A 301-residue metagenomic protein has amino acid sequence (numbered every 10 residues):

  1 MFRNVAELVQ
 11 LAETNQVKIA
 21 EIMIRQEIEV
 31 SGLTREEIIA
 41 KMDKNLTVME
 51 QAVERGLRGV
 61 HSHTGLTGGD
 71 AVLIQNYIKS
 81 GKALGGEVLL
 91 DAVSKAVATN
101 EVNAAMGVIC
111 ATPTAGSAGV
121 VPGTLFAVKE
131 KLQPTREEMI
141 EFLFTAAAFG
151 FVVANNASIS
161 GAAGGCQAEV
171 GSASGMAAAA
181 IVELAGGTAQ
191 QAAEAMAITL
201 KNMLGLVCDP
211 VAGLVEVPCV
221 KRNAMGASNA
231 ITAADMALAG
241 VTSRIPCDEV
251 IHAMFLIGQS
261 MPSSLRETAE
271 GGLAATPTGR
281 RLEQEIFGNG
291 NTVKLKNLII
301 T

Functional and structural regions predicted by a protein language model:
M1-G107, K131, G240, C247-T301: Generic N-terminal targeting/processing segments that precede catalytic cores or assembly contacts
R35, I39, K82, G86-L89 (+5 more regions): Amphipathic, non-membrane alpha-helical segments in soluble helical-bundle scaffolds
L89-A104, A127-N156: Helix-rich "cap/lid" substructures immediately adjacent to catalytic or cofactor-binding pockets
N100-C110, V153-A163, P210-V215: Glycine/charged-rich beta-loop-alpha catalytic/anionic-binding loops adjacent to active sites
E101-F126, Q167-S174: Glycine/serine-rich anion-binding loops at beta->alpha junctions that coordinate negatively charged ligand groups
S117, T135, M139-F142, A146 (+4 more regions): Hydrophobic alpha-helical segments and helix-packing faces
P122-Q133, I181-G186: Alpha-helical support elements that line or immediately flank enzyme active sites and cofactor-binding pockets
G161-S174, A178-L184, A189-T301: A structural signal for small-residue-enriched, beta-sheet-centric alpha/beta enzyme cores and oligomeric scaffold folds
